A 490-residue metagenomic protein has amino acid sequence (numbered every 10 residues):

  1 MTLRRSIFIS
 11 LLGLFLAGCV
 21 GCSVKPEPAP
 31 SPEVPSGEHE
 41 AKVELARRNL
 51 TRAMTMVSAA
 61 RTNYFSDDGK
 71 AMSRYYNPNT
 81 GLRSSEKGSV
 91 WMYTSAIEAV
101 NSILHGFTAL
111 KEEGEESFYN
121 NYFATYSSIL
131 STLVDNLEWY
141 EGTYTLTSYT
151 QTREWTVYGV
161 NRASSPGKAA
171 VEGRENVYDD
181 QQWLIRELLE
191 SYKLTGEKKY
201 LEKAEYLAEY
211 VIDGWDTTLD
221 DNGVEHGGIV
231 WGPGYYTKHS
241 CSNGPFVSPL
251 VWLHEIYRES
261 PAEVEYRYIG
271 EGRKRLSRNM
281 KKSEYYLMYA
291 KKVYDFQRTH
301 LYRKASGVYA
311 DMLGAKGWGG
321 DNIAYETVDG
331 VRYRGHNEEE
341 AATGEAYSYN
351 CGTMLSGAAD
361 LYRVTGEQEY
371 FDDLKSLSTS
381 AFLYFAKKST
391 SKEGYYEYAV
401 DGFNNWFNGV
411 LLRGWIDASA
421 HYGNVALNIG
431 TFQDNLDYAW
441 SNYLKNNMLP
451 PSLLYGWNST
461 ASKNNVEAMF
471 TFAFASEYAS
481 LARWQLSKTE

Functional and structural regions predicted by a protein language model:
M1-V20: Sec-dependent bacterial lipoprotein signal peptides
L16-R48: Bacterial Sec-dependent N-terminal signal peptides
E38-D179, K238, T343-A346, E369-E490: CBM-like carbohydrate-recognition segments
Y64, V100, L104-F107, L137 (+11 more regions): Sec/Tat-exported extracytoplasmic proteins
N120-G272, M288, Y325: Extended ligand-binding groove/face enriched in aromatic
H226, C241-F246, L250, S277-A358: Active-site cradle of extracellular carbohydrate-active enzymes
